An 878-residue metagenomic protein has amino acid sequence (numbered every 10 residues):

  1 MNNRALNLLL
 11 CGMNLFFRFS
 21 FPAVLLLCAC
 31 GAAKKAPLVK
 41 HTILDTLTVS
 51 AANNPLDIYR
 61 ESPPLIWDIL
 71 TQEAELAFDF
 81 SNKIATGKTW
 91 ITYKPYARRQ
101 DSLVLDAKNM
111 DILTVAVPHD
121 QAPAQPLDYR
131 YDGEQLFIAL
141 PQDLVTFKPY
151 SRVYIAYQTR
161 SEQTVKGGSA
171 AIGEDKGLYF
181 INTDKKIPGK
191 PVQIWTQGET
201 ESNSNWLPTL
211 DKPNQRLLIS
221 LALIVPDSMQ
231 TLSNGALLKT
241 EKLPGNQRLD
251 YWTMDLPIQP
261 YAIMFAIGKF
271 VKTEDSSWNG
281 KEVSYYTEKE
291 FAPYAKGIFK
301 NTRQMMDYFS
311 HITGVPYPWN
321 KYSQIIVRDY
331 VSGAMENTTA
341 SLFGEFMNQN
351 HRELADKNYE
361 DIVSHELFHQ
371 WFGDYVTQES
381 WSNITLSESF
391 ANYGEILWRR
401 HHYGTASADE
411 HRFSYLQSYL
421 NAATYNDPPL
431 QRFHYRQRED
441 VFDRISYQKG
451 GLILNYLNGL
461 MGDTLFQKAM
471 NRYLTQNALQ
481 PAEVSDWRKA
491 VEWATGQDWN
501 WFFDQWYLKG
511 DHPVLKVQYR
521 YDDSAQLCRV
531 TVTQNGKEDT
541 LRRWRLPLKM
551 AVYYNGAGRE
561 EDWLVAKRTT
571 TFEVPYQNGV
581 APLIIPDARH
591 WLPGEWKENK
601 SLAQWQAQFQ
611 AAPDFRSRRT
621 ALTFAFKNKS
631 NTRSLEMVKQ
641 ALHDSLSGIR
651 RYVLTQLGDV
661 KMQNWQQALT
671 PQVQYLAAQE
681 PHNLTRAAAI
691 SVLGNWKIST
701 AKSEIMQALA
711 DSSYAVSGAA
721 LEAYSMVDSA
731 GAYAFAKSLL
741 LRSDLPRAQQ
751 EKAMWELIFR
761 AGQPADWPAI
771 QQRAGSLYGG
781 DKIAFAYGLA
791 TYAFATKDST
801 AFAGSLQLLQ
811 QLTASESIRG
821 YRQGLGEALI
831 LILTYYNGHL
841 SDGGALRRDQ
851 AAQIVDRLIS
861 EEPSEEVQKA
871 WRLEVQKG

Functional and structural regions predicted by a protein language model:
M1-H41, T46: Bacterial Sec-dependent N-terminal signal peptides
C30-N320, F346, R444, G459-M461 (+1 more regions): Acidic/His-enriched low-complexity segments
K34-K35, I112, E134, W252 (+2 more regions): Hydrophobic alpha-helical and helix-loop surface patches within well-folded domains that function as non-catalytic
Q197, V225, R248, F368 (+5 more regions): Non-catalytic accessory/interaction domains
L592-G594, R618-K629, R650-Q663, L684-I698 (+6 more regions): Structural detector for internal amphipathic alpha-helices that build alpha-solenoid repeat scaffolds
E598-Q608, N631-L642, Q663-A677, I698-L709 (+4 more regions): Amphipathic alpha-helical scaffolding segments comprising HEAT/armadillo-like alpha-solenoid repeats
Q610-P613, H643-G648, A678-H682, A710-A715 (+4 more regions): Short coil turns that connect the paired helices of HEAT/ARM alpha-solenoid repeats
A851-G878: Eukaryotic acidic, Ser/Thr-rich intrinsically disordered low-complexity regions
